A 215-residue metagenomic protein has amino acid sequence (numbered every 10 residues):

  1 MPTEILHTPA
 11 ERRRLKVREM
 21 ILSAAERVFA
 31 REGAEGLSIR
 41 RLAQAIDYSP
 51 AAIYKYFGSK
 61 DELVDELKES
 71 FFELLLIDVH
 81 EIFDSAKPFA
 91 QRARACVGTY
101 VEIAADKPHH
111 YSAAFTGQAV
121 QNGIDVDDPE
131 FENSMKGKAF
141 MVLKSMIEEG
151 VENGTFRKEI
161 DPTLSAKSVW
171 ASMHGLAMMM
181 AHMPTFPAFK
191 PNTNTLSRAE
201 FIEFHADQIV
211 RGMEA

Functional and structural regions predicted by a protein language model:
M1-E32, R40-R41, A45, E62-D65: Basic, helix-initiating cap at the start of DNA-binding domains
M1-I5, G137-N153, S172-A215: C-terminal peripheral helix-coil segments that are non-catalytic and often amphipathic
L15-S23, E35, D47, Y56-H80 (+3 more regions): An amphipathic alpha-helix adjacent to DNA-recognition modules
F29, S38-I39, S49-P50, K60 (+3 more regions): Amphipathic alpha-helical segments enriched in hydrophobic/aromatic and basic residues that form the DNA-contacting
H80, A113, V126-N153, T163-L164 (+1 more regions): Amphipathic alpha-helical packing segments from all-alpha helical-bundle domains
H80-S112, S134-K136, P162-V169: Hydrophobic alpha-helical connector segments
D106-D127, M178-P187: Amphipathic alpha-helical segments used for helix-helix packing
